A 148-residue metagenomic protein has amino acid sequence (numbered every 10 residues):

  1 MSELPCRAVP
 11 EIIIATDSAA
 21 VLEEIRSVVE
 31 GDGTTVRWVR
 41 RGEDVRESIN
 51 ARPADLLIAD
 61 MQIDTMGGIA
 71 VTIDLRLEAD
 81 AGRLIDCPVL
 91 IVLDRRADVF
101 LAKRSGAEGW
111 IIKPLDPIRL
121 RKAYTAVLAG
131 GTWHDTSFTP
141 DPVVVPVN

Functional and structural regions predicted by a protein language model:
A8-A20, I25-V29, L57: Conserved acidic segment of CheY-like receiver
R40-L56: Acidic, metal-coordinating helix/loop segments flanking the phosphotransfer/catalytic sites of two-component signaling
D55, A59-A79: Conserved phosphotransfer microenvironments
L57, W110-I111: Two-component signal transduction core modules
A70, I91-G109: Alpha4 helix (beta4-alpha4-beta5 surface) of REC/receiver domains from two-component response regulators
D80-P88: His-Asp phosphorelay/catalytic-motif detector in bacterial-type signaling
L115-Y124: C-terminal output helix
G131-N148: CheY-like receiver
